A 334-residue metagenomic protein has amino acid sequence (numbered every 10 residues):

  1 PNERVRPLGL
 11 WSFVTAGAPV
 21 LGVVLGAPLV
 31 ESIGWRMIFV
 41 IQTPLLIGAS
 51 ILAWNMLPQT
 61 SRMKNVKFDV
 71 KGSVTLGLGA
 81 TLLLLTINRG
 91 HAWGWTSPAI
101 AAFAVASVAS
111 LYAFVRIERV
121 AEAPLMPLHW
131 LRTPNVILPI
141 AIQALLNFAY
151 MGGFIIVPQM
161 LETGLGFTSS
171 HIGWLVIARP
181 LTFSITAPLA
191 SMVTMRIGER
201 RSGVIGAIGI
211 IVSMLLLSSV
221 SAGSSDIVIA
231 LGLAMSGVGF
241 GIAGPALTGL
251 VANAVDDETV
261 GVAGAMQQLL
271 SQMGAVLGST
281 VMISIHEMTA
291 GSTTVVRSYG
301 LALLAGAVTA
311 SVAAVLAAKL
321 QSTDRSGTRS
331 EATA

Functional and structural regions predicted by a protein language model:
P1-P19, L46, S50: Hydrophobic, well-structured modules enriched for small/aliphatic residues and gly/pro motifs, marking either
R4, T43-R62, G77-R89, A106-A121 (+1 more regions): C-terminal membrane-cytosol helix-exit motif in multi-pass small-molecule transporters
L8-F13, G26, S32-R36, V40-P44 (+5 more regions): 12-transmembrane solute porter fold
A18-E31, N55-P58, L78-H91, F154-P158 (+1 more regions): Membrane-embedded alpha-helical segments in integral membrane proteins
G34, Q59-V66, G90-T96, A222-G223: Membrane-interface helix caps and helix-loop-helix hairpins in membrane proteins
